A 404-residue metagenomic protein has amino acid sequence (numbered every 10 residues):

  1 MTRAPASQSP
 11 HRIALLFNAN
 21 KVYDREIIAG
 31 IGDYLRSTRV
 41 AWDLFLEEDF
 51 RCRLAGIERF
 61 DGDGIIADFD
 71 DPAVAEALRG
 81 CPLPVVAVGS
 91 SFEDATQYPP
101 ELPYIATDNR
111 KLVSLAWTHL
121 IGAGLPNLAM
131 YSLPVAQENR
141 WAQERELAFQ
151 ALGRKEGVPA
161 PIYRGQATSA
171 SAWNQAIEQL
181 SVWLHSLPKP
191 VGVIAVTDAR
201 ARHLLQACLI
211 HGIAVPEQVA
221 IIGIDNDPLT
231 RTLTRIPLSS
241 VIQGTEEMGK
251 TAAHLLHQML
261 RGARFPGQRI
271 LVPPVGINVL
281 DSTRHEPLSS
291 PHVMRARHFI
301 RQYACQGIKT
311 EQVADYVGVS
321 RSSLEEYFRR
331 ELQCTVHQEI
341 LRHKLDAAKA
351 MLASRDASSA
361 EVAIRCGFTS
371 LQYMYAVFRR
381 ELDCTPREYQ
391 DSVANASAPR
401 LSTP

Functional and structural regions predicted by a protein language model:
M1-G64, V74-Y316, R321, E325-E326 (+7 more regions): Bacterial carbohydrate/catabolite-sensing allosteric modules
E311, H337, A360, A376 (+1 more regions): Residues within the helices of the helix-turn-helix
F328-T335, V377-Y389: A secondary-structure capping/hinge motif
A398-R400: Intrinsically disordered, low-complexity serine/threonine-rich segments that act as phosphorylation-prone tracts
S402-P404: Intrinsically disordered, low-complexity protein-interaction/activation regions
